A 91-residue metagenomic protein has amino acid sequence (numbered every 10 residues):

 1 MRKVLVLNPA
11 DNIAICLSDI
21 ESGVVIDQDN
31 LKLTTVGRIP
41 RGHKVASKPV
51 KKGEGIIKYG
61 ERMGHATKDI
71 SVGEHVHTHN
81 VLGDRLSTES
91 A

Functional and structural regions predicted by a protein language model:
M1-A91: N-terminal small-residue-enriched
